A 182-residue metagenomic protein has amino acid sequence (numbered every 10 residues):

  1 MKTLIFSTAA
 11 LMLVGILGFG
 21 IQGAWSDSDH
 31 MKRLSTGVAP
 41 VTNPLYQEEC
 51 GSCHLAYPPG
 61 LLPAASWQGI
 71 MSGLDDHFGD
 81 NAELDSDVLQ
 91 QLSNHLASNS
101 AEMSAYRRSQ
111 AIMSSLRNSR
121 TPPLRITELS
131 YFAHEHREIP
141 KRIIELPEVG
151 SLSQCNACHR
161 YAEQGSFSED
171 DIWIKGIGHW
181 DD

Functional and structural regions predicted by a protein language model:
M1-F6: Positively charged n-region of N-terminal signal peptides that target proteins for export
S7-G20: Bacterial N-terminal signal peptides
W25-G51, L55-Q91, A101-M103, S109-D182: Sequence context surrounding c-type heme c attachment/ligation sites in exported
